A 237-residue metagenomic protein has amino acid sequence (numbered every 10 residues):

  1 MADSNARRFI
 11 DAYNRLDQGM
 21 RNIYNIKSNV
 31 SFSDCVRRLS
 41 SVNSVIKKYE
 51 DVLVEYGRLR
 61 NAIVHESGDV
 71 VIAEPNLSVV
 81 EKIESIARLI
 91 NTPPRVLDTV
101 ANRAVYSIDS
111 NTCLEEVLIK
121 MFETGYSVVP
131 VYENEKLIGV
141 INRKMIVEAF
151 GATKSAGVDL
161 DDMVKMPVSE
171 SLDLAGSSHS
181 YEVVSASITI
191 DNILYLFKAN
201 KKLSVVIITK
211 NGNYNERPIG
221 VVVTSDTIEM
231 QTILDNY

Functional and structural regions predicted by a protein language model:
A2-Y13, I46-L53: Amphipathic, non-membrane alpha-helical segments in soluble helical-bundle scaffolds
N5-S28: Hydrophobic alpha-helical packing segments in soluble, helical-rich domains
N22-K48: Short, charged amphipathic alpha-helical segments flanked by flexible coils
S41-P94: Charge-enriched, short contiguous segments at helix-coil
R58-E74, S78, F122-G157: Acidic (E/D-rich), amphipathic helical modules within compact regulatory domains
S85-A104, N142-L203, V223-Y237: Tandem CBS (Bateman) regulatory domains
I108-S110: A short beta-loop-alpha structural element at the N-terminal edge of CoA-dependent acyl/N-acetyltransferase catalytic
M121-E123, V129-I146, F197-K201, V206-D226: A glycine-centered beta-loop-beta connector
